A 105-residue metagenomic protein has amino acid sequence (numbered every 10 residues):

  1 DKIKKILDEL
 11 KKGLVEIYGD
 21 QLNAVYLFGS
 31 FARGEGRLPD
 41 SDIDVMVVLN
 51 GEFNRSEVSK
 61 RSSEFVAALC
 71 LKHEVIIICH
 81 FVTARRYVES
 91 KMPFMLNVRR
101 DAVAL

Functional and structural regions predicted by a protein language model:
D1-Y26, A32-P39, L49-L105: Catalytic core of pol beta-like nucleotidyltransferases
D44-V48: Short beta-strand->loop micro-motif that forms the acidic, two-metal-ion catalytic signature in nucleotide-processing
